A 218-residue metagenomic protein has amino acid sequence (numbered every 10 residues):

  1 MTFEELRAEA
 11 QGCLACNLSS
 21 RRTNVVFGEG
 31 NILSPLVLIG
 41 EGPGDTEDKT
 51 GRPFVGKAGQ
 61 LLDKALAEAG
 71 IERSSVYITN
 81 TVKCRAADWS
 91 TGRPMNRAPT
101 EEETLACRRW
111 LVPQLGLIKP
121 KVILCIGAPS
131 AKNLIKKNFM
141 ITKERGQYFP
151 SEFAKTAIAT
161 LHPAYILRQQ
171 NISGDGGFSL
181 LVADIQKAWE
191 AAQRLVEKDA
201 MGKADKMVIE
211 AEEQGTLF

Functional and structural regions predicted by a protein language model:
M1-F218: A polyanion-binding, active-site-adjacent surface
